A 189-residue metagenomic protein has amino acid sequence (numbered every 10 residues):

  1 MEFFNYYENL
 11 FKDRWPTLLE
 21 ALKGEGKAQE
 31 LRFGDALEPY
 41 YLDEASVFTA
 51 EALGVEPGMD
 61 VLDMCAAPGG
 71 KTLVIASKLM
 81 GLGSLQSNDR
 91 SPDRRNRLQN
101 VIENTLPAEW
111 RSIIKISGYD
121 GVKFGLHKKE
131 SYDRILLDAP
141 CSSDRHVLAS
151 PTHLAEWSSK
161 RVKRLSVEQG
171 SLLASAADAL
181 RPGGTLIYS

Functional and structural regions predicted by a protein language model:
M1-S189: S-adenosylmethionine
